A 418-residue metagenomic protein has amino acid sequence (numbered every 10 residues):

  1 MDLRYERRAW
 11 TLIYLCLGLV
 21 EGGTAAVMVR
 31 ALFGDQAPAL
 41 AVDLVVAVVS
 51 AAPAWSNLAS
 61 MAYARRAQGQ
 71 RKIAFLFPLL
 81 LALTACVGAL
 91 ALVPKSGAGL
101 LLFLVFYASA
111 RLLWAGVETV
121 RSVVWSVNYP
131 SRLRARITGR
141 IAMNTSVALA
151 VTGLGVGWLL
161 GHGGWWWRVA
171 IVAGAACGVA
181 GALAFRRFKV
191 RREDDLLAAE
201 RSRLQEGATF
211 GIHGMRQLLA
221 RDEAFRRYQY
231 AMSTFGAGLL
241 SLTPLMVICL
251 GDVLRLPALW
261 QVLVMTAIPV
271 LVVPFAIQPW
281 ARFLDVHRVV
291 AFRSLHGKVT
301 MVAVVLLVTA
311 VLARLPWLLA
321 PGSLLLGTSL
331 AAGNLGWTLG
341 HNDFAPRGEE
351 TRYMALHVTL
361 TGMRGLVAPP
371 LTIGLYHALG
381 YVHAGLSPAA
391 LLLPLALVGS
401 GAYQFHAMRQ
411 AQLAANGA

Functional and structural regions predicted by a protein language model:
M1-L3, R192-Y230, A418: Juxtamembrane intracellular "pre-TM" segments in multi-pass secondary transporters
M1-L58, A224-M265: Helix-loop boundary and gating motifs at the non-cytosolic
L58-K72, L160, F275-V289, Y376: Helix-to-loop junctions at the C-terminal end of transmembrane segments in multipass secondary transporters
Q68-L81, D285-T300: Cytoplasmic membrane-interface "Motif A"-like loop-to-helix N-cap segments of 12-TM Major Facilitator Superfamily
L81-G97, K298-R314: C-terminal ends and interior cores of transmembrane alpha-helices in multi-pass membrane transporters/permeases
A91-P94, C177-V190, A389-A418: Multi-pass alpha-helical transporter architecture, strongest for 12-TM Major Facilitator/SLC carriers used
G116-Y129, A332-P346: Intracellular juxtamembrane helix-capping segments at the cytosolic ends of symmetry-related transmembrane helices
W158-A175, Y376-L397: A membrane-interface helix-boundary motif in multi-pass transporters
